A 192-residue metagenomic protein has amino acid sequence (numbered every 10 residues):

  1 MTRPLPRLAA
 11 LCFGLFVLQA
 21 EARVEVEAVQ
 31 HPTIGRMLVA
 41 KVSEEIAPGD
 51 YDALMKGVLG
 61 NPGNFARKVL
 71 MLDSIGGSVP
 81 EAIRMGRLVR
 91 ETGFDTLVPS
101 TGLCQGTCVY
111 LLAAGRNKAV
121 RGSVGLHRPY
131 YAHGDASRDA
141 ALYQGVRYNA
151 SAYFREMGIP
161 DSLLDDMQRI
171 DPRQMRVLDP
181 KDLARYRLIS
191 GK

Functional and structural regions predicted by a protein language model:
M1-A9: Bacterial N-terminal signal peptides that target proteins for export
A9-V17: Bacterial N-terminal signal peptides
E21-G63, S74-G76, V124-I159: Small-residue-centered hinge/linker elements
V39, S43, Y51-V58, A82-G86 (+7 more regions): Extracytoplasmic/secreted envelope proteins and their assembly/folding machinery, especially bacterial periplasmic
E45-P48, S74-V79, T101-Q105, N117-A119 (+2 more regions): Solvent-exposed loop/turn segments at secondary-structure junctions within structured extracellular/periplasmic domains
N64-E81, D95-G102: Short, glycine-/small-residue-enriched flexible loop/hinge segments at domain edges that mediate gating
R90, F94-Y131: Glycine-rich beta-to-alpha active-site loop
A132-K192: Charged, glycine-interspersed solvent-exposed loop segments at helix/strand-loop junctions that cap or gate access
